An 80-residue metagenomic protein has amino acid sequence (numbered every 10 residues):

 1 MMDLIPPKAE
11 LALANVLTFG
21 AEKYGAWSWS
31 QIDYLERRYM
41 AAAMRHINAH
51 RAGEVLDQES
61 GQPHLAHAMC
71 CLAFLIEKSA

Functional and structural regions predicted by a protein language model:
M1-A80: Intrinsically disordered, low-complexity regulatory regions that flank transcription factor DNA-binding cores
